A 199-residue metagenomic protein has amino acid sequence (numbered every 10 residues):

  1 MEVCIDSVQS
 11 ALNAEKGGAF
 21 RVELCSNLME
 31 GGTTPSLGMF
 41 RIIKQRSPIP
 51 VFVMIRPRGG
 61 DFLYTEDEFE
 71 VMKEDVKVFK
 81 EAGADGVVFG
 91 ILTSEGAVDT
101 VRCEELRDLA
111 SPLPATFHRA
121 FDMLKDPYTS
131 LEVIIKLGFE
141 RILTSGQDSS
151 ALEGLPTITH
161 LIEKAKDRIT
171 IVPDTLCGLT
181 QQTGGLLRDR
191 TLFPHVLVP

Functional and structural regions predicted by a protein language model:
M1-V22, N27-T34: N-terminal pre-domain/capping segments
M1-V3, V22-L24, I43, V51-I55 (+5 more regions): Hydrophobic faces of well-ordered beta-strands that scaffold small-molecule active sites in alpha/beta enzyme cores
I5, Q9, E30-T34, G38 (+9 more regions): Residues at secondary-structure transition points
D6-G17, D61-K77, D122-G138, I158-P173 (+1 more regions): Catalytic cores of alpha/beta
S7-Q9, S26-L28, P57-G59, T93-E95 (+4 more regions): Active-site-proximal loop/turn and secondary-structure-junction residues that shape catalytic pockets, frequently
F20-T33, V78-G96, F139-L152, R188-P199: Glycine-rich phosphate-binding active-site loops on the catalytic face of alpha/beta enzymes
G32-G59, A97-A120, E153-L179: Alpha-helix-loop-beta-strand connector modules within alpha/beta enzyme cores
G83-E140: Hydrophobic, well-structured mid-protein blocks that either form specific transmembrane helices
